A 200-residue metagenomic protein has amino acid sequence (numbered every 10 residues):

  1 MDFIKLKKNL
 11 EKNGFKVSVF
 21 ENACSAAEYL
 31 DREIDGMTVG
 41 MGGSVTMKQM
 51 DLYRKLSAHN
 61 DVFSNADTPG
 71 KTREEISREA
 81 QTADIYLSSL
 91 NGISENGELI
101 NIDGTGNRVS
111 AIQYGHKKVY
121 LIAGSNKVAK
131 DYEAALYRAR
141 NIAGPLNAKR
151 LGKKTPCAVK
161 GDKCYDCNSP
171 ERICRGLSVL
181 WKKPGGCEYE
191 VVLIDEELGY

Functional and structural regions predicted by a protein language model:
D2-L87: N-terminal active-site beta-alpha-beta segment that forms phosphate/nucleotide-binding and substrate-recognition loops
Q81-Y200: Conserved phosphate- and dinucleotide-binding cores of soluble alpha/beta proteins, encompassing both enzyme active
